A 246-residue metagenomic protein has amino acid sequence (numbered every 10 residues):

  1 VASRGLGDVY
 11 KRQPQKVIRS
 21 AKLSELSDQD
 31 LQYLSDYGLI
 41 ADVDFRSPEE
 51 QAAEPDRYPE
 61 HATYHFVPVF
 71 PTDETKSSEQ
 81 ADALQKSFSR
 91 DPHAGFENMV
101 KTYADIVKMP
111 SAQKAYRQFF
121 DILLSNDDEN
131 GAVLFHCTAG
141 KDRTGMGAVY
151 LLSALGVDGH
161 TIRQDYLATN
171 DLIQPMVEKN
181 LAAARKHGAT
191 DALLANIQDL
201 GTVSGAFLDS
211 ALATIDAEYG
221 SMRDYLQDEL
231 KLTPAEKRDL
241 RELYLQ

Functional and structural regions predicted by a protein language model:
V1-Y10: Single conserved hydrophobic/aromatic residue that forms the stacking wall/gate of nucleotide- or nucleobase-binding
R12-S20: Short, basic, glycine/proline-bearing loop/turn elements
K16, T63-H65, T161: Conserved beta-strand segments of alpha/beta enzyme cores
S20-D127: Cysteine-based protein phosphatase catalytic domain of the PTP/DSP
Q113-L134, G145-Y219: Cysteine-dependent PTP/DSP-like catalytic domain, specifically the C-terminal lobe
A139, R143-T144: Ser/Thr-glycine-rich phosphate-binding loops at phosphate-binding pockets of nucleotides, nucleotide cofactors
A235-Q246: Short, amphipathic C-terminal "tail helix"
